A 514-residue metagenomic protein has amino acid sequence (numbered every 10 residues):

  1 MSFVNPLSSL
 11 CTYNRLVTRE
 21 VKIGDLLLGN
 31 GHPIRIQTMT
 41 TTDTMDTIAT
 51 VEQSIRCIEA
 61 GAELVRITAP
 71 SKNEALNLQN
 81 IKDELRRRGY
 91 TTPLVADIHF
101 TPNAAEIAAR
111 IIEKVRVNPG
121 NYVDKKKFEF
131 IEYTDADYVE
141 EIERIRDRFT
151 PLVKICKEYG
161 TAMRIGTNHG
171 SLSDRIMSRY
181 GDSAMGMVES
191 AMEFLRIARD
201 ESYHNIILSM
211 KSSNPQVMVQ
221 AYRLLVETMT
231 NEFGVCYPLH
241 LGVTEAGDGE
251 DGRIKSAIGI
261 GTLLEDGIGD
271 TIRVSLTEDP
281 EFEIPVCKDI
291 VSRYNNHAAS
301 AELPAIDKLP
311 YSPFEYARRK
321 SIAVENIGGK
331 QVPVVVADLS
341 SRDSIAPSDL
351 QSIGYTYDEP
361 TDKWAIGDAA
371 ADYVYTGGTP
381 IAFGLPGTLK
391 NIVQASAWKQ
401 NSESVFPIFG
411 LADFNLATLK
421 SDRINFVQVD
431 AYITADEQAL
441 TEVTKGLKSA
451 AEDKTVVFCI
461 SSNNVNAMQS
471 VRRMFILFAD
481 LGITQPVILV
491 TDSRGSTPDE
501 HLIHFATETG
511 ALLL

Functional and structural regions predicted by a protein language model:
M1-M39, V153-Y159, N296-L350: N-terminal amphipathic alpha-helix/helix-capping segment at the start of soluble metabolic enzymes
S9-T12, I58, A62-E193, E325 (+2 more regions): Active-site beta->alpha loop and helix N-cap motifs at the rims of alpha/beta catalytic domains
T18, I23, N30-I34, A60-A62 (+11 more regions): Short coil/turn connectors at secondary-structure junctions
T18-G31, M45, A162-L172, I290 (+3 more regions): Short, compositionally biased "basic patch" segments
K22, L27, R35-T38, R66-T68 (+12 more regions): Structured core elements
K22-T38, T42-G61, V65, P70-E74: N-terminal glycine-rich anion-binding loops that anchor highly charged ligand groups
L28, P33-I34, T41-D43, Y122 (+7 more regions): Short, glycine-/Ser/Thr-/acidic-enriched flexible segments
Y133-F149, V153-K154, R175-G328, F426 (+1 more regions): Catalytic alpha/beta core domains of metabolic enzymes, predominantly
